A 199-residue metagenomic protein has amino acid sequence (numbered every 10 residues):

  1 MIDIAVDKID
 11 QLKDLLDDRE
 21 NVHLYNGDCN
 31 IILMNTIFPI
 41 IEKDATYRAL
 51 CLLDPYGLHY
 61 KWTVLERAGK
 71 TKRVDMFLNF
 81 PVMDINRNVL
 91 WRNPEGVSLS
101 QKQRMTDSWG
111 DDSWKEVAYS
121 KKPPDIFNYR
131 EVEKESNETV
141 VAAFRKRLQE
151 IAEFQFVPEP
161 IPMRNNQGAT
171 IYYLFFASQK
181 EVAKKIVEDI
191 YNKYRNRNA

Functional and structural regions predicted by a protein language model:
M1-A199: Class I S-adenosyl-L-methionine-dependent methyltransferase catalytic core
